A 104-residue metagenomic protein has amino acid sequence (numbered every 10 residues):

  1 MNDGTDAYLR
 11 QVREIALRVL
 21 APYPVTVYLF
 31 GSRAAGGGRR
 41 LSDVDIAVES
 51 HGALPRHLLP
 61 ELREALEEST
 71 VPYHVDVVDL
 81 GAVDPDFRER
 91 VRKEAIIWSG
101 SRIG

Functional and structural regions predicted by a protein language model:
M1-Y28, A34-R40, E49-G104: Catalytic core of pol beta-like nucleotidyltransferases
D45-A47: Short, well-ordered beta-strand segments
